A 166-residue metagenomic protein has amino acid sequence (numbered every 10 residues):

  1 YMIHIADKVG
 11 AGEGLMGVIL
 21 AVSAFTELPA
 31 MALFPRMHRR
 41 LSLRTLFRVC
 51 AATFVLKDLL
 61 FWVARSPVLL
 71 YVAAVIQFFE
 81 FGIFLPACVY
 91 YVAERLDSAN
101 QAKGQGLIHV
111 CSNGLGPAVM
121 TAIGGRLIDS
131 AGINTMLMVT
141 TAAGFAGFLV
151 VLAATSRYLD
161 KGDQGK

Functional and structural regions predicted by a protein language model:
Y1-M16: Short amphipathic helix-loop junctions that connect adjacent transmembrane helices in Major Facilitator Superfamily/SLC
E13-G14, L96-H109: Loop-to-transmembrane helix entry/capping segments in MFS-fold secondary transporters and related SLC/MFSD carriers
P29-L43, I128-D129: Helix-to-loop junctions at the C-terminal end of transmembrane segments in multipass secondary transporters
T45-L60: Structural signature of the two symmetry-related core transmembrane helices
L60-A73: Helix-loop junctions at membrane interfaces in 12-TM secondary transporters
I83-D97: Intracellular juxtamembrane helix-capping segments at the cytosolic ends of symmetry-related transmembrane helices
R126-A146: A membrane-interface helix-boundary motif in multi-pass transporters
T141-K166: Multi-pass alpha-helical transporter architecture, strongest for 12-TM Major Facilitator/SLC carriers used
